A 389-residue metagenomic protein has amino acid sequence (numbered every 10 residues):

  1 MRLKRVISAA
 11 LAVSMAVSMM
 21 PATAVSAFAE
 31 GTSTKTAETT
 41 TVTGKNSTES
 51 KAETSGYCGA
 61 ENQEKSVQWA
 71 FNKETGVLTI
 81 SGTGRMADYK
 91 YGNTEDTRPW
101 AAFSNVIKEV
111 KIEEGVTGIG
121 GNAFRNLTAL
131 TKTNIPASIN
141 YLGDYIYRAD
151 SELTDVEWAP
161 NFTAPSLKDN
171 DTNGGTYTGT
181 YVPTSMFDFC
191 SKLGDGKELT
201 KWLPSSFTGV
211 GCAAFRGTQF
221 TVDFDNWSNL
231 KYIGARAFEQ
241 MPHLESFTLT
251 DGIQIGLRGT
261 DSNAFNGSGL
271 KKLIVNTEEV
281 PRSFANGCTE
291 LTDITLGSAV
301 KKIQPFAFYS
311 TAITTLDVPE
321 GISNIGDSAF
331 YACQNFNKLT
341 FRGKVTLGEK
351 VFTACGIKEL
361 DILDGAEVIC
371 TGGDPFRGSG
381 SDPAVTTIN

Functional and structural regions predicted by a protein language model:
M1-A10: Bacterial Sec-dependent N-terminal signal peptides
S8, M20, S26-A27: Hydrophobic alpha-helical bundles that form the membrane domains of multi-pass transporters
L11, M15-M19: Hydrophobic core
A24-V67, E74-T75: Low-complexity, acidic Ser/Thr/Pro-rich repeat tracts that form intrinsically disordered stalk/linker regions of very
V67-Q68, E74-Y89: STAS-typified acidic loop motif
V77-T83, S104-G118, T128-Y141, S151-Y181 (+9 more regions): Structural signature of tandem-repeat unit edges
M86-V106: Extended Gly/Ser/Thr-rich low-complexity repeat segments, especially those forming or decorating extracellular
G120-A123, G143-I146, P183-M186, G211-A214 (+7 more regions): Consensus positions within tandem repeat domains that build extended binding/scaffold surfaces
